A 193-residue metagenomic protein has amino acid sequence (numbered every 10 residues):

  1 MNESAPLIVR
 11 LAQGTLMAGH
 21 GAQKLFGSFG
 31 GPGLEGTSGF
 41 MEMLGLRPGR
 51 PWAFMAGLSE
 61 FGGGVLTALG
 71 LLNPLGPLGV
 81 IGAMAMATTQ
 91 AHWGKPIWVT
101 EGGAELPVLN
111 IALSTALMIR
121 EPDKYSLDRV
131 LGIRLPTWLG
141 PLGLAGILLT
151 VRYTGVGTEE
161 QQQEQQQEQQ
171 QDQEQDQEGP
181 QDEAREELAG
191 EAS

Functional and structural regions predicted by a protein language model:
M1-S28, N73-S193: Extended, low-polarity transmembrane helix blocks
L16, H20-A56: Solvent-exposed, well-ordered loop and adjacent helix/strand elements within mature globular domains that form
T37, M43-R47, P51, G57-S59 (+1 more regions): Small-polar-interrupted transmembrane alpha-helices in polytopic inner-membrane proteins
L44-G45, G64-V65, V108-A112: Short amphipathic alpha-helical patches
L58-G64, N110, L144: Core segments of transmembrane alpha-helices that mediate helix-helix packing or line hydrophobic substrate/ligand
G64-N73: Juxtamembrane helix-break-helix junctions at the cytosolic face of small multi-pass alpha-helical membrane proteins
